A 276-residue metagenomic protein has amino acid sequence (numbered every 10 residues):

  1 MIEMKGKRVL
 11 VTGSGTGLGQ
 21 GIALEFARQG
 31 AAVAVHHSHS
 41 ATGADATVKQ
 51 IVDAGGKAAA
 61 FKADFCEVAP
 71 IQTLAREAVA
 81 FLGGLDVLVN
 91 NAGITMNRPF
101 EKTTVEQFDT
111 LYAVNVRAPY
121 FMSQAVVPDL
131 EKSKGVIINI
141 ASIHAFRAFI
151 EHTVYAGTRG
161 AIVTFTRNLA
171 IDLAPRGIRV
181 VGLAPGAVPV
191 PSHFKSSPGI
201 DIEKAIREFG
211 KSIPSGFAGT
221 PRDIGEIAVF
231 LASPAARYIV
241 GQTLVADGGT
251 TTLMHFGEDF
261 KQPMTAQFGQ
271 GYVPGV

Functional and structural regions predicted by a protein language model:
R8, G15-G17: Conserved glycine-rich cofactor-binding loop
P99-F100, T104-Y112, F209: Substrate-binding pocket helix/loop in short-chain dehydrogenase/reductase
E101, R147-T153, P175, G216 (+1 more regions): Active-site loop immediately N-terminal to the catalytic Tyr-X3-Lys motif of short-chain dehydrogenase/reductase
V105, G182, I202-I239, A246-G248 (+1 more regions): C-terminal helical subdomain
S123, T158, T166: Active-site helix of classical SDR
P128, I171-P175, R237: Alpha-helical segment proximal to the catalytic Tyr-Lys
S142: Residue(s) in the substrate-gating loop at a strand-loop-helix junction that position the organic substrate next
